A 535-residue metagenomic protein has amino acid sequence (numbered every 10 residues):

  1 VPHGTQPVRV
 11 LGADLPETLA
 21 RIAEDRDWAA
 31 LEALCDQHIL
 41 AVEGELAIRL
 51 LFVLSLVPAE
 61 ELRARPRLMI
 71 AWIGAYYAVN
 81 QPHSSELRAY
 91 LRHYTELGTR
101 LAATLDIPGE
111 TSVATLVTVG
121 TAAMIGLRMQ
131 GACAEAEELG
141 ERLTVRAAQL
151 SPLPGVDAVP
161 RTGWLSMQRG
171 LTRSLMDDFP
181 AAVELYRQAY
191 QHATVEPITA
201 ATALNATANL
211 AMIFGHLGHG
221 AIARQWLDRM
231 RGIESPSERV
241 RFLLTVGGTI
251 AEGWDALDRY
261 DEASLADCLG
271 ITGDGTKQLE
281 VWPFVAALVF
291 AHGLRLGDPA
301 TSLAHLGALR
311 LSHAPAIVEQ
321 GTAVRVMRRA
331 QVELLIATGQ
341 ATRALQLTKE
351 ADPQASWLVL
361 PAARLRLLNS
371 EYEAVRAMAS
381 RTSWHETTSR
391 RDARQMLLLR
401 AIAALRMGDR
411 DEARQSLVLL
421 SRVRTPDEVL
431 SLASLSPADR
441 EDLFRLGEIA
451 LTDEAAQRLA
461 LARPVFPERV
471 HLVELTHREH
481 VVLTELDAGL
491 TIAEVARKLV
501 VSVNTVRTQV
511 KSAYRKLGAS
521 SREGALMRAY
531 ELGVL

Functional and structural regions predicted by a protein language model:
P2-R67: Extended alpha-helical scaffolding segments used for macromolecular assembly and cargo binding
G12-L15, W28, A47, P82-S84 (+8 more regions): TPR-repeat structural position
A20, D36, S55, R92 (+10 more regions): Alpha-solenoid helical repeat scaffolds
A33-A41, M69-H83, V113-A134, P160-D178 (+7 more regions): Tandem amphipathic alpha-helical repeat scaffolds
S55-R65, L97-V113, A147-V159, A193-A200 (+4 more regions): Flexible helix-coil transition and linker loops at the boundaries of alpha-helical arrays
L87, A136, A182, A223 (+5 more regions): Single-residue signature of alpha-solenoid repeat helices
V324, R328-R343, A355, V359-H477 (+4 more regions): Linker/hinge segments immediately adjacent to helix-turn-helix/homeobox DNA-binding domains
R463-K511, R515-S520, G524-L535: Helix-turn-helix DNA-binding segment
